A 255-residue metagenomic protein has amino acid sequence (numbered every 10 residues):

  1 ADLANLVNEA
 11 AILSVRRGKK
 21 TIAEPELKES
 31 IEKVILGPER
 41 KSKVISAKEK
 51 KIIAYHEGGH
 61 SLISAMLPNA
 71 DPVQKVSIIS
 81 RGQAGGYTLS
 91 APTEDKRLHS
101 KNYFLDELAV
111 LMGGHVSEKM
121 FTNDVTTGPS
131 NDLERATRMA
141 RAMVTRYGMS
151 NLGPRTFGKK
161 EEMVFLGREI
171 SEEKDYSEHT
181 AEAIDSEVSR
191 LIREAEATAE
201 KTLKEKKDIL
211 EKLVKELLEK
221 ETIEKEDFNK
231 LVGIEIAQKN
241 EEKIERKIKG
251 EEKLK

Functional and structural regions predicted by a protein language model:
A1-L3, I45-S46, V116-F121: Noncatalytic linker/hinge segments flanking ATPase motor cores
A1-P25, E32-R40, S61-V73, M143-S150 (+1 more regions): AAA+ ATPase "lid" subdomain C-terminal helix
I12-E29, T88-R97, K101-Y103: Short secondary-structure boundary segments
R16, A47, V125: Generic anion/oxyanion-binding catalytic loop in active/binding sites
K28-K33, G82-A84: Short, conserved phosphate-binding/catalytic loop or strand-edge motifs used in phosphoryl-/nucleotidyl-transfer
K41-I52: Short pre-active-site segment immediately N-terminal to the catalytic Zn-binding motif
K51-Y55, S61-K255: Soluble catalytic regions of large protease machineries
